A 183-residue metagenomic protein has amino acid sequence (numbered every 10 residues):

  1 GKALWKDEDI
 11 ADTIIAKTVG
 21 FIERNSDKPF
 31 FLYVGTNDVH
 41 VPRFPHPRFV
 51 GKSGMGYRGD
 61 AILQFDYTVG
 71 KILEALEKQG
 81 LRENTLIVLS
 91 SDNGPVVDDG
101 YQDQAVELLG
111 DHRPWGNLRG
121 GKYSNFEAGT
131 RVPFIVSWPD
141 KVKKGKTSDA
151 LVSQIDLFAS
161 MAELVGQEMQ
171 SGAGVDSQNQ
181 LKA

Functional and structural regions predicted by a protein language model:
G1-A3, P47-K52, S137-V142: Short glycine/proline-rich turn/loop motifs
G1-D12, G51-Q64: The substrate-binding groove and active-site-proximal loops of carbohydrate-active enzymes, especially glycoside
D12-E23, G70, E74: Amphipathic, non-transmembrane alpha-helical secondary structure
T18-D60, V96-D98, Q102-A105: Active-site His/acidic residue clusters
N25-L32, L81-I87, T130-V132: Loop/turn elements at helix/coil->beta-strand transitions in domains of secreted/extracellular proteins
Y33, N84-S90, A173-N179: Beta-strand segments within the central parallel beta-sheet cores of soluble alpha/beta enzyme folds
Q64-Q102: Metal-dependent active-site segment of extracytoplasmic phospho-/sulfohydrolases and closely related
G70-K78, A105-G174, Q178-A183: Substrate-binding rim/cap in mid-to-C-terminal beta-strand-loop elements of soluble/periplasmic
